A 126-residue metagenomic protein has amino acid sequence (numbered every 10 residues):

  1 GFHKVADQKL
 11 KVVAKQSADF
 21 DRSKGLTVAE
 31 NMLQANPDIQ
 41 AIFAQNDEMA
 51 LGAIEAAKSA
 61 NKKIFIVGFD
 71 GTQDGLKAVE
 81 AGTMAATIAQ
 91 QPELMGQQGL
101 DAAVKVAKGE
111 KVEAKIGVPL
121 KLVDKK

Functional and structural regions predicted by a protein language model:
G1-K126: A residue-level marker of the well-folded mature domains of exported/periplasmic proteins
